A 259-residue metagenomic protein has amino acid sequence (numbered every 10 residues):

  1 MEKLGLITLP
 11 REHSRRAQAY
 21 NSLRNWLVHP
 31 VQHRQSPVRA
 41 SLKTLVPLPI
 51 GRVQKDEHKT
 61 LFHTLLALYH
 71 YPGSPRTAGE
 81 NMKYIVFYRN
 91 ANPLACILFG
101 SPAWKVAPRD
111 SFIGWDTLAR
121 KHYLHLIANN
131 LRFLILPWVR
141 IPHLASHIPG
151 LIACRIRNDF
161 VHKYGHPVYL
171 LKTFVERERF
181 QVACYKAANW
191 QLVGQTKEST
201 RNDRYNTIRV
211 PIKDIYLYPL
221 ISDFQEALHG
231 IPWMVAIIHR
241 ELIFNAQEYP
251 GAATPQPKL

Functional and structural regions predicted by a protein language model:
M1, P49-F224: Acyl-donor binding region in acyl/amide transferases
M1-R11: Short, basic alpha-helical nucleic acid-contact segments in DNA-binding proteins and DNA transaction factors
L9, I221-I231: Short, charged low-complexity linker/loop segments at the C-terminal edge of domains
E12-R16, K197-E198: Short, Lys/Arg-rich nucleic-acid/phosphate-binding segment
Y20-K55: Conserved N-terminal entry element of GNAT/NAT acetyltransferase domains
G114, P149-G150, G230-I237: Short intrinsically disordered coil segments
M234-Q247: Short, cationic low-complexity segments
N245-L259: Intrinsic disorder/low-complexity segments
